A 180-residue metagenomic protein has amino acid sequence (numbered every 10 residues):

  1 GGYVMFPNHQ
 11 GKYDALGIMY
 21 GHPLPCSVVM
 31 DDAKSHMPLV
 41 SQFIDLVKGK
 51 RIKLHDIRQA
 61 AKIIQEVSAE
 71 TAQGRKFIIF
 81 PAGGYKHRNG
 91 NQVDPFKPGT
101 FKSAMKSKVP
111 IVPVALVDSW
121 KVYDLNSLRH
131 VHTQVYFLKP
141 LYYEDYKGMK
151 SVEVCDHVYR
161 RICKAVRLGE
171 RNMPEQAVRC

Functional and structural regions predicted by a protein language model:
G1-I57: Catalytic core of membrane glycerolipid acyltransferases/transacylases, capturing the structured, soluble-facing
A61-C180: Non-catalytic C-terminal accessory region of glycerolipid acyltransferases and related lyso-lipid remodeling enzymes
